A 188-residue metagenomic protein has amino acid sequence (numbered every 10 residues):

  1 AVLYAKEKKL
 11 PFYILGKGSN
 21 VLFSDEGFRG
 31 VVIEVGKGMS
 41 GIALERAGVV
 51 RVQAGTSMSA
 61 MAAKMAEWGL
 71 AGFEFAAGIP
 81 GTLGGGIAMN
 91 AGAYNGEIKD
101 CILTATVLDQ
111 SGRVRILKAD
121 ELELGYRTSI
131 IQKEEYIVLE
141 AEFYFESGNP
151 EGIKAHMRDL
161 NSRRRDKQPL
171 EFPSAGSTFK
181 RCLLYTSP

Functional and structural regions predicted by a protein language model:
A1, G18, G112, A141 (+1 more regions): Residue-level signal for inorganic ion chemistry
A1-L83: Anion-binding (especially nucleotide phosphate/pyrophosphate-binding) glycine-rich loop and adjoining beta-alpha core
L22-S40, A88-K118, K133-E140: Structural signature of FAD isoalloxazine-binding scaffolds in flavoprotein oxidoreductases
G36, L108, F143-G148, K180-C182: Solvent-exposed residues in well-ordered beta-strands and their adjoining turns, especially edge/terminal strands
A62-L103, S174, T178-K180: A gly/ser-rich beta-alpha-beta helix-loop segment of oxidoreductase catalytic cores
E121-I130: Flexible, small-/acidic-enriched active-site or ligand-binding loops
G152-F172, T178: Oxyanion-binding "anion nests"
Y185-P188: Conserved small/polar residues in nucleotide/adenosyl-binding loops
